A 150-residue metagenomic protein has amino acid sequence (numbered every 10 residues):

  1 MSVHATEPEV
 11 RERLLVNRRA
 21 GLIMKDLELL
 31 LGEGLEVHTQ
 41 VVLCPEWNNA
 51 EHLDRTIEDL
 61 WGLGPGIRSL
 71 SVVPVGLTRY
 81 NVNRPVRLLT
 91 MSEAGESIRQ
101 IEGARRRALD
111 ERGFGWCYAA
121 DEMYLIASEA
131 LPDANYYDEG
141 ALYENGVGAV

Functional and structural regions predicted by a protein language model:
M1-L109, Y136-D138: Conserved AdoMet/S-adenosylmethionine-binding subsite of the radical SAM
S97-V150: Hard-cation-handling environments
